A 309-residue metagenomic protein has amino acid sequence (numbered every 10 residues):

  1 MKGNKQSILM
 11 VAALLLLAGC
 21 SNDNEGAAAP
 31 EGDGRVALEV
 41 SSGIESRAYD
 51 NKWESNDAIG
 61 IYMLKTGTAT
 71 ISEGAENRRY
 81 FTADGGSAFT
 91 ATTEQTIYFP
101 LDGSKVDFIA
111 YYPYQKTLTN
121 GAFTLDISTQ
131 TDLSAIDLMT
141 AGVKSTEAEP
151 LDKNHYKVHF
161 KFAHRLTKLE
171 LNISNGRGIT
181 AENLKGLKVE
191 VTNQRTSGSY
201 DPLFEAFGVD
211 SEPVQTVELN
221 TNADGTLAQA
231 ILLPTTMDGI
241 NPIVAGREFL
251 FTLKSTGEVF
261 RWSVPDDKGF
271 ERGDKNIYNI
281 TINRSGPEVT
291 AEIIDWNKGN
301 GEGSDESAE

Functional and structural regions predicted by a protein language model:
K2-E309: Sec-type signal peptide cleavage vicinity
